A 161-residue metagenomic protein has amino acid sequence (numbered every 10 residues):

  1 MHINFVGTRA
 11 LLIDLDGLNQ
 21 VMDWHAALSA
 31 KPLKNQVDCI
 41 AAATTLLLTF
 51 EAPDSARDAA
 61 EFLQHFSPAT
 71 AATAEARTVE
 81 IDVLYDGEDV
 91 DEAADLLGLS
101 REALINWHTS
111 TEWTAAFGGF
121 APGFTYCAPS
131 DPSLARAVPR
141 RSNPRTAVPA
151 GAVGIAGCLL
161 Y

Functional and structural regions predicted by a protein language model:
M1-L160: Glycine-rich active-site loops that engage anionic ligands at enzyme catalytic sites
